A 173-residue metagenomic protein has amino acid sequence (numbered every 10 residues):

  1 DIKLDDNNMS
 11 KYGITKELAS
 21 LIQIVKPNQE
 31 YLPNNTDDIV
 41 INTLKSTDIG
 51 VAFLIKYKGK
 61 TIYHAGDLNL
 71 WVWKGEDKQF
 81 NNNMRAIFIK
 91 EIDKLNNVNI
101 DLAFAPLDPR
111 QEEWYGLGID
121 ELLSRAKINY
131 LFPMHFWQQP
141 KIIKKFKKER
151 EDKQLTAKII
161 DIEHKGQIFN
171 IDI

Functional and structural regions predicted by a protein language model:
D1-I2, Y63-D67, N83, L102-P109 (+3 more regions): Active-site neighborhood of phospho(di)ester-bond hydrolases with catalytic His/Asp-centered motifs
D1-L4, M9, I41, L122 (+1 more regions): Generic low-polarity alpha-helical segments
D1-Y12, D93-F104: Active-site metal-binding motif and surrounding structural segment of the metallo-beta-lactamase
I2-N7, Q29-Y31, I49-V51, L70-K74 (+2 more regions): Active-site environment of divalent metal-dependent phosphoester hydrolases
K11-Y12, L44-T47, D67-L68, F104-P109 (+2 more regions): Noncatalytic linker/hinge segments flanking ATPase motor cores
G13, E17-P33, Y115-I173: Binuclear metal-ion centers of metallo-dependent hydrolases, dominated by the metallo-beta-lactamase
L21-N99, G166-I173: Core dinuclear metal-dependent hydrolase active-site scaffold
I87-D93, E112-E121: A short, acidic, amphipathic alpha-helical segment used as a generic capping/interface helix at domain edges
